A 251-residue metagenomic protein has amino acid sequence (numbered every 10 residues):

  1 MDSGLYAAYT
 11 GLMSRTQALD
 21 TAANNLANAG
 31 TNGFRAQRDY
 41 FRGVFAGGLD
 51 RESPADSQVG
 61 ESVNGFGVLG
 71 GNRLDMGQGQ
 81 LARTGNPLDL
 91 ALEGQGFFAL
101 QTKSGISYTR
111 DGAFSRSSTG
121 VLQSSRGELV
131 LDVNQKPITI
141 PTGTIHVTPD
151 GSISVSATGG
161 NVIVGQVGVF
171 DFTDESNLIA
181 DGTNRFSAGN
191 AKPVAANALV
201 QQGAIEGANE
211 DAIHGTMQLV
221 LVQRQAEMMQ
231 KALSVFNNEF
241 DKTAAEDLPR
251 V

Functional and structural regions predicted by a protein language model:
M1-V251: Amphipathic alpha-helical polymerization modules
